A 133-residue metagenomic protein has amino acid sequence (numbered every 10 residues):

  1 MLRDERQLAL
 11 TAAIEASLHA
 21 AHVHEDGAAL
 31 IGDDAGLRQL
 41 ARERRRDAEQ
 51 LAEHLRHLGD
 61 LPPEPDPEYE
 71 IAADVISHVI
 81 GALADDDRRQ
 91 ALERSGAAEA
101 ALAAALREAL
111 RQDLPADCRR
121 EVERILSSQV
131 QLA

Functional and structural regions predicted by a protein language model:
M1-G32, A84, R88-D113: Alpha-helical bundle segments that constitute or directly flank the non-heme di-iron/ferroxidase center
Q7, D34, D66-Y69, A73 (+3 more regions): Short, structured helix-loop boundary elements
T11, D34-E43, D66, E93-G96 (+1 more regions): Short, charged, amphipathic alpha-helical segments
S17, H24, L37, R44 (+5 more regions): Generic L/I/V-rich hydrophobic alpha-helical segments across diverse proteins
A21, A48, A52-L55, I76 (+3 more regions): A structural signal for well-ordered alpha-helices, especially hydrophobic packing surfaces of coiled-coils
G27, A41, L55-L58, A109 (+1 more regions): Alpha-helical solenoid scaffolds that mediate protein-protein interactions, centered on TPR/SEL1-like repeats but also
D33-A72: Conserved alpha-helical segments that form or flank metal/cofactor-binding pockets of metalloenzymes
A73-D86: Short, glycine/alanine-rich amphipathic alpha-helical segment that often forms an alpha-turn-alpha hairpin
